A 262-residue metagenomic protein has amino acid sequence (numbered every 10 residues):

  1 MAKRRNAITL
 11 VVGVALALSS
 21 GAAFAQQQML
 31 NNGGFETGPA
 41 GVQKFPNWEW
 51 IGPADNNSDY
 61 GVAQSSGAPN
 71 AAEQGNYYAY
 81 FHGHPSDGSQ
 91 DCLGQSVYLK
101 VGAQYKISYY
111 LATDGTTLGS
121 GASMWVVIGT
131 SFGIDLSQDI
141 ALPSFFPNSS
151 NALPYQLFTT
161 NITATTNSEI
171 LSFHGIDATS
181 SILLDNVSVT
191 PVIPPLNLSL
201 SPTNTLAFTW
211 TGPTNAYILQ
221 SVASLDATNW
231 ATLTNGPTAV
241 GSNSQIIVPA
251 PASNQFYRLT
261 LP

Functional and structural regions predicted by a protein language model:
T9-S20: Bacterial N-terminal signal peptides
V12, P191-P262: Short, composition-biased motifs enriched in small/polar/acidic residues
G21-A25: Sec/Tat signal peptide C-region and signal peptidase I cleavage site
Q28, Q90, A152-P154, H174-V192: Extracellular carbohydrate recognition
G34-Y78: Extracellular glycan-recognition surfaces and repeat-rich motifs
F35, Q90-A122, T159-I162, L171 (+1 more regions): Extra-cytoplasmic beta-strand recognition segments
A79-D91, F146-N151: Extracellular beta-rich ligand/substrate-recognition surface
G133-S168, G241: Extracellular carbohydrate recognition and processing domains and analogous Trp-centered ligand-binding platforms
